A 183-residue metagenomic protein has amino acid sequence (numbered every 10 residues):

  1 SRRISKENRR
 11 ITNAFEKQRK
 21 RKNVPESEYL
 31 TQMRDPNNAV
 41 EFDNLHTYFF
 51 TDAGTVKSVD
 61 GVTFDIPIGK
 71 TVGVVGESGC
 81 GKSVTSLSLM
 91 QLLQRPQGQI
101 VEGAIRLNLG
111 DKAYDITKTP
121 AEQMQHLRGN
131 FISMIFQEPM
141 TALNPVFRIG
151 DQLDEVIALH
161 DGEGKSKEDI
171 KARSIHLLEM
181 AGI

Functional and structural regions predicted by a protein language model:
S1-I183: ABC transporter nucleotide-binding domains
